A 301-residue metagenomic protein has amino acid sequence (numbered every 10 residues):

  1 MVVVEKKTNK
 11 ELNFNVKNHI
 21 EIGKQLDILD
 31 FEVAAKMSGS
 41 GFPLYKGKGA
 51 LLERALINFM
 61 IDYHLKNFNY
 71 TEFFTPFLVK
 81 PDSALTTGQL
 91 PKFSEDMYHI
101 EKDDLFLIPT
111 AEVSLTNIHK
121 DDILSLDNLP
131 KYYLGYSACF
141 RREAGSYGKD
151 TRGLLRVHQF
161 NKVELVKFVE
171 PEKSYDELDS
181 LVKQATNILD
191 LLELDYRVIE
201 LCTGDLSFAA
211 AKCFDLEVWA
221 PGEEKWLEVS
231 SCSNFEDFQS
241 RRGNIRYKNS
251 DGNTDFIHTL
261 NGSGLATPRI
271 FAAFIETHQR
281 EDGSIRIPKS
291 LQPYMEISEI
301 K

Functional and structural regions predicted by a protein language model:
K7-K301: TRNA-recognition modules of translation machinery and tRNA-sensing kinases, especially anticodon-binding
